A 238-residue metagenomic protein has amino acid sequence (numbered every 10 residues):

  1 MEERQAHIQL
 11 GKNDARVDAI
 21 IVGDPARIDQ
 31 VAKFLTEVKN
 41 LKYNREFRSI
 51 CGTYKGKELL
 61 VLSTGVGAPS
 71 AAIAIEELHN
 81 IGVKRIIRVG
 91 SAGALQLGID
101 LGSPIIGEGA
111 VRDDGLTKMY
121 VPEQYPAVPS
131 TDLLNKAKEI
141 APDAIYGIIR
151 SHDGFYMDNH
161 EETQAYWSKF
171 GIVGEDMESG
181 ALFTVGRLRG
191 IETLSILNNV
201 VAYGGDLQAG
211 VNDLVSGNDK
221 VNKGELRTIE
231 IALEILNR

Functional and structural regions predicted by a protein language model:
M1-N135: Metabolite-binding pocket within alpha/beta catalytic cores that recognizes anionic/polar moieties
L95-L97, D113-G115, F155-H160, G204-G205: Short acidic/glycine-rich loop or secondary-structure boundary segments that cap or lie
S103-G107, T193, N212-L214: Short, hinge-like loop/turn segments at secondary-structure boundaries
Y120-Y125, S168-K169, D213-V221: Glycine-rich tight-turn/loop motif centered on a GG-T
P126-G174: Active-site rim beta-loop-alpha module in soluble metabolic enzymes
K136-A141, V185, I231-R238: Generic non-transmembrane alpha-helical segments
E161-W167, V173-G204: A C-terminal functional module that forms or caps the active site or interfaces directly with catalytic machinery
D206-R238: His/Asp/Glu-rich mid-to-C-terminal helical/loop segments that flank catalytic regions of hydrolases
